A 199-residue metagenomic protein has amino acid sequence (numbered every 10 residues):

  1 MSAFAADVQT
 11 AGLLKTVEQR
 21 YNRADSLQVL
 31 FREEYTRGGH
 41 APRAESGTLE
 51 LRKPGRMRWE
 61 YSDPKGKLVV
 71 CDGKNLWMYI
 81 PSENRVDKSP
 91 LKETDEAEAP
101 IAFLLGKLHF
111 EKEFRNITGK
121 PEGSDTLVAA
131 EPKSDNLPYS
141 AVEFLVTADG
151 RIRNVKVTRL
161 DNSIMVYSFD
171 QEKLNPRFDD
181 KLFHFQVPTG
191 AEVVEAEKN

Functional and structural regions predicted by a protein language model:
A3-A5, T10: Boundary at the C-terminal end of the N-terminal hydrophobic targeting segment
T16, Y21-K74: N-terminal mature ectodomain segment of secretory-pathway/periplasmic proteins
G39, S82-N84, D161: Solvent-exposed strand-loop boundary residues in beta-sheet-rich modules
Y61-S62, P81, K156-R159: Beta-turn initiation residues at beta-strand->coil junctions
M78-L105: Acidic/charged, solvent-exposed loop-and-adjacent secondary-structure segments enriched in E/D, K/R, S/T, and G/P
I101-I117: Anionic-ligand binding region
K112-K198: Gly/Pro-enriched, hydrophobic low-complexity segments that function as extracytoplasmic propeptides/linkers
